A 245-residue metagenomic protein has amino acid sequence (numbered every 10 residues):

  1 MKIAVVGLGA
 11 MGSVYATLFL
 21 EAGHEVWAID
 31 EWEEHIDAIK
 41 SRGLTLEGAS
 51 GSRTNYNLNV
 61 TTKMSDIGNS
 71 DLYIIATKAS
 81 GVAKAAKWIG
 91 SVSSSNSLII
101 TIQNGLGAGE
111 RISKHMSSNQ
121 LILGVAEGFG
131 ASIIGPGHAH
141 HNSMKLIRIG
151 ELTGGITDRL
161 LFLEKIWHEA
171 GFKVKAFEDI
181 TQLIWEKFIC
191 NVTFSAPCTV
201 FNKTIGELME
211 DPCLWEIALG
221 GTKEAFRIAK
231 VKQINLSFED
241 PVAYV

Functional and structural regions predicted by a protein language model:
M1-S52: NAD(P)+-binding Rossmann beta1-loop-alpha1 motif at the extreme N-terminus of oxidoreductases
A4, W27, L98-I100, I122 (+2 more regions): A structural signal for isolated positions on well-ordered beta-strands in alpha/beta enzyme cores
I29, R53-H138: Rossmann-like NAD(P)(H) cofactor-binding subdomain of soluble oxidoreductases
H35-A38, G109-E110, T157: Short, charged/polar "capping" segments at the starts of alpha-helices and the immediately preceding loops
V92, H115-Q120, G135-F238: Internal alpha-helical scaffold of NAD(P)-dependent oxidoreductase catalytic cores
G128, D179-Q182, V245: Short, solvent-exposed loop/turn elements at beta->coil junctions and helix N-caps that rim active or binding pockets
F238-Y244: Short catalytic/ligand-gating loop segments at beta-alpha or beta-beta junctions within enzyme catalytic domains
